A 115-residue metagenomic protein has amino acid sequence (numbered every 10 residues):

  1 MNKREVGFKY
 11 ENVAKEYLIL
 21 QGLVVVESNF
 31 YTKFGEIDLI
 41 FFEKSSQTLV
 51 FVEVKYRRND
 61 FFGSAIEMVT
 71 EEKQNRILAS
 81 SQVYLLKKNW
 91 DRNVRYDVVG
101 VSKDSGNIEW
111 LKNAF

Functional and structural regions predicted by a protein language model:
M1-S28: Acidic-basic catalytic patches of nuclease active cores, encompassing PD-(D/E)XK and other metal-cofactor nuclease
N12, Y56-K103: Catalytic cores of nucleic-acid endonucleases
N29, M68, W110: Conserved beta-strand positions that form and line the central face of beta-propeller blades
Y31, K44, V99, K103: Basic, glycine-rich
G35-D38, V50, V94-Y96, G106: Change "...and in nucleic-acid phosphodiester-cleaving endonucleases..." to "...and in nucleic-acid processing enzymes
L39-R58, I77: Conserved catalytic cores of phosphodiester-cleaving nucleases, focusing on short active-site segments
K103-F115: Short, low-complexity, polybasic intrinsically disordered segments
